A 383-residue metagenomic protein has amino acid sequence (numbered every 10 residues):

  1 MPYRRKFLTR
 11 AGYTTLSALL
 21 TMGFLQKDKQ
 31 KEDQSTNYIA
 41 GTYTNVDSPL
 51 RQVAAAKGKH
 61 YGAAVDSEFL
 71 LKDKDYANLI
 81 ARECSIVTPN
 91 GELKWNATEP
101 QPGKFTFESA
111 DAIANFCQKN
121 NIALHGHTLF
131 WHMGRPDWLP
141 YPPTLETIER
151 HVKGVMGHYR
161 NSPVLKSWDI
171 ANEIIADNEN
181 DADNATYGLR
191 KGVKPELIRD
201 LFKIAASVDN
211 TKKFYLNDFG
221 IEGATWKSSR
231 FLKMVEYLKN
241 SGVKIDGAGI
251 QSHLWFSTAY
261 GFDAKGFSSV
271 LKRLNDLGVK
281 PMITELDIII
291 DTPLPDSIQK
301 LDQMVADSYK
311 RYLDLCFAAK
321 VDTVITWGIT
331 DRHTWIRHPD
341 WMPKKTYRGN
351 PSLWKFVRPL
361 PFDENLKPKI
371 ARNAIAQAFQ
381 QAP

Functional and structural regions predicted by a protein language model:
M1, M22-G62: C-terminal segment of N-terminal export signals and the immediately downstream linker at the start of the mature
M1-L16, K29: N-terminal secretory signal peptides and thylakoid transit peptides that target proteins across membranes
N45-P49, D169, E173-E179, D183-K191 (+7 more regions): Aromatic-rich peripheral "rim/lid" segments of glycoside hydrolase catalytic domains that contact and position glycan
V53-A56, D75-C84, D111-A123, G157-P163 (+3 more regions): Acidic (Asp/Glu)-rich catalytic clusters
Y61-V65, T88-P89, L124-G126, K166 (+5 more regions): Hydrophobic faces of well-ordered beta-strands that scaffold small-molecule active sites in alpha/beta enzyme cores
E68-A81, E149-V155, K227-Y237, S308-Y312: Short, acidic/polar
I86-K94, T98-P100, S109-Y215, F219-I221 (+1 more regions): Substrate-binding cleft and catalytic face of glycoside hydrolase catalytic domains, especially the flexible beta-alpha
P195-K203, S207-F214, S228-K233, Y237-L294 (+2 more regions): Glycoside hydrolase catalytic-domain groove-lining segments
